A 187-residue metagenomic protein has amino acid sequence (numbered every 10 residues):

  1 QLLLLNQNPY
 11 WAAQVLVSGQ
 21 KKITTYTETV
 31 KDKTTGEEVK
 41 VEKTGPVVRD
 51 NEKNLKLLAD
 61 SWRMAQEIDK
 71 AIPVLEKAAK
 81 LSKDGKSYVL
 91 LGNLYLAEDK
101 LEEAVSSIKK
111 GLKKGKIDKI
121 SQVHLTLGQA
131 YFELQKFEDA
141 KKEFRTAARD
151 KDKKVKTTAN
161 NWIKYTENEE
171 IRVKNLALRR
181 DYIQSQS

Functional and structural regions predicted by a protein language model:
Q1, P9-W11, G45-L57, S82-L90 (+2 more regions): Generic helix N-cap/helix-start motif at coil->alpha-helix transitions
Q1-L4, D60, N93, Q129 (+1 more regions): Residue-level recognition of tetratricopeptide repeat
K22, P46-V47, K80-L81, K114-K116 (+1 more regions): Structural marker of alpha-solenoid helical repeat scaffolds
E42-G45, K141-S187: Terminal, low-structured helical/coil segments at or just beyond the last alpha-helical repeat
